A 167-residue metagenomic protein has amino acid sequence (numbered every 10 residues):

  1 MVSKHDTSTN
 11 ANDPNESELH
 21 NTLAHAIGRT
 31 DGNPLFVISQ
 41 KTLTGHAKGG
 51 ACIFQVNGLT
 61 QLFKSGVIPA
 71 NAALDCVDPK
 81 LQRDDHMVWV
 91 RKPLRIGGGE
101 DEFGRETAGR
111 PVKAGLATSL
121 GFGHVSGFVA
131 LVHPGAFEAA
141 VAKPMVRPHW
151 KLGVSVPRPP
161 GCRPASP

Functional and structural regions predicted by a protein language model:
M1, D31-N33, P69-A72: Flexible, glycine/charged-enriched surface loops at secondary-structure junctions
M1, P34-F36, K113-G115: Structural motif
M1-P14: Conserved beta-ketoacyl condensing-enzyme motif
K4-T7, I38-Q40, T118: Generic beta-strand/beta-sheet core signal
S8-T9, T44-G45, G123: Glycine-/small-residue-rich active-site loops that bind phosphorylated ligands and cofactors
N15-I27, H133-E138: A glycine- and small-aliphatic-rich helix-loop capping segment at beta-alpha/alpha-beta transitions that lines
H20-F54, K80: Conserved catalytic cysteine-centered active-site region of acyl-thioester-dependent Claisen-condensing enzymes
G49-P167: Conserved beta-strand-centric core segments of catalytic alpha/beta enzyme folds
